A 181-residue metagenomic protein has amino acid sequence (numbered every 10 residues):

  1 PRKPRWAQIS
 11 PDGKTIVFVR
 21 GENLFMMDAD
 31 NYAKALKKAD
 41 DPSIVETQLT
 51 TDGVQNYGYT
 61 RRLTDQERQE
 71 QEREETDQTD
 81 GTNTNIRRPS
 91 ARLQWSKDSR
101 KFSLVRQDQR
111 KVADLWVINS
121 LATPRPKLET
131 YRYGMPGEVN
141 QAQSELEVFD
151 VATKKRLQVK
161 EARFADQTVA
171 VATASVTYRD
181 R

Functional and structural regions predicted by a protein language model:
P1-R181: Beta-propeller folds
